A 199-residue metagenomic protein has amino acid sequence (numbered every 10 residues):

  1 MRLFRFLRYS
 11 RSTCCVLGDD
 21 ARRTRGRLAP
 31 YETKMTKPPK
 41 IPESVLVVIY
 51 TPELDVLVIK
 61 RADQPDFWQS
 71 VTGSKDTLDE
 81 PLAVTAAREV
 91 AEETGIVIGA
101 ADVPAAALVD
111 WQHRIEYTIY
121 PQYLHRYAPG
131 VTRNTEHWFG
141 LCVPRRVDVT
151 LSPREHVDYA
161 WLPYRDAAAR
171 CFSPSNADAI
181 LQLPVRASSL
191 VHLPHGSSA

Functional and structural regions predicted by a protein language model:
R5-S10: Short hydrophobic targeting helices and cationic amphipathic motifs that mediate membrane/organellar targeting
C14-C15: Cysteine-centered motifs
R23-K34: Short, Lys/Arg-enriched N-terminal segments with co-localized hydrophobic residues within the first ~10-30 amino acids
T36-V56, L78: Conserved N-terminal beta-strand and adjoining loop/helix that marks the start of the Nudix/MutT-like hydrolase domain
Q69-T72: A short gly/proline-enriched turn/hairpin at secondary-structure junctions
K75-S175: Unchanged
A168-A199: Charged phosphate-binding loop/patch that engages nucleotide di/tri-phosphates or the phosphate backbone of nucleic
